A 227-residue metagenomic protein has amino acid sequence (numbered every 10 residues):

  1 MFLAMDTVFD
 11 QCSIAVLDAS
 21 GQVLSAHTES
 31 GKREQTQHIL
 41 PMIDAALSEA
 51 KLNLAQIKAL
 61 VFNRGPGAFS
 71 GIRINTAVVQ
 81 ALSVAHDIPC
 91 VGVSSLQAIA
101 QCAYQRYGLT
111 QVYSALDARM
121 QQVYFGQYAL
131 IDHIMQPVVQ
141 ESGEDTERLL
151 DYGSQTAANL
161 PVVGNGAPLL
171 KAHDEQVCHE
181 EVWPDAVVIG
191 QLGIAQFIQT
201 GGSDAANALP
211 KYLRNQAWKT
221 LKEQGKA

Functional and structural regions predicted by a protein language model:
M1-R64: N-terminal beta-alpha supersecondary unit
A15-L17, Y124-A129, K211: Conserved hydrophobic/aromatic positions in well-ordered beta-strands
S30-H38, F69, R73, A77 (+1 more regions): Residues at secondary-structure transition points
E34, P89-P184, A217-W218, K222: Surface "functional belts" at beta-alpha junctions
A46-A50, A85, A103, A186-F197: Stable alpha-helical structural segments in soluble proteins, enriched in small hydrophobic residues
A59-S95: DPxDG-like acidic metal-binding loop motif
V177-A227: Acyltransferase
